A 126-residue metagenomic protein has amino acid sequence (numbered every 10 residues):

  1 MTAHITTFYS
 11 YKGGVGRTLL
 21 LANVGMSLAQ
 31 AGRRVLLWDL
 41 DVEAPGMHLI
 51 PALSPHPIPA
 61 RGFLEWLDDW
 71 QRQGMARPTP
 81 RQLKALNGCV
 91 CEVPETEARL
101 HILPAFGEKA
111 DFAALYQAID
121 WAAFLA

Functional and structural regions predicted by a protein language model:
M1-T2, A126: Defense-system signaling and execution modules centered on TIR/cGAS-STING-like, death/scaffold domains and their
T2-A44, L49: Walker A/P-loop phosphate-binding motif and the immediately C-terminal alpha-helix
V42-A126: P-loop/Walker-type NTP enzyme "switch/lid" segment
